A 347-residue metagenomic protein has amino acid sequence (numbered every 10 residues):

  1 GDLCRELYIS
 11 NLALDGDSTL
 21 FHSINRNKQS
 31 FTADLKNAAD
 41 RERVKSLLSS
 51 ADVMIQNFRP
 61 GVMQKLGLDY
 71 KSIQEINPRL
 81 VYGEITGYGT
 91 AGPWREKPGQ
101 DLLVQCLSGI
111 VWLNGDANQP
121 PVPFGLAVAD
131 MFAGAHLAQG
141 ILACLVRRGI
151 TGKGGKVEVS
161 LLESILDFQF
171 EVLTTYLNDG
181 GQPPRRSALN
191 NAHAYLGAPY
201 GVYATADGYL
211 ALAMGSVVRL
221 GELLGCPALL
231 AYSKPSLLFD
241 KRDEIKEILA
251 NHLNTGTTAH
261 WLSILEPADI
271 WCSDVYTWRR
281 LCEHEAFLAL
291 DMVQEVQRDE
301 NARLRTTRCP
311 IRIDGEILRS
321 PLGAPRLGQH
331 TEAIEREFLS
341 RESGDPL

Functional and structural regions predicted by a protein language model:
G1-K153, P184-A188, R326, H330-L347: N-terminal helix-loop segment corresponding to the beta1-alpha1 unit of nucleotide/adenylate-binding folds
G87-G89, L161-L166, D207-Y209, G215-V218 (+1 more regions): Glycine-rich beta-alpha junction loops
P121-M131, G154-K156, S187-N191, A198-Y200 (+3 more regions): A short glycine-threonine-serine/GTX helix/turn-capping micro-motif
G134-G154, F168-G181, E222-A228: Oxidoreductase and adenylate-handling cofactor-binding alpha/beta cores
P184, L189-Y195, Y200-G201, D240 (+2 more regions): Short Gly/Pro-enriched turn/cap motifs at secondary-structure boundaries
H193-A268, C272: Aromatic-enriched alpha-helical interface/lid elements that frame and gate functional surfaces
F239, Q297-P346: Flexible, small-/acidic-enriched active-site or ligand-binding loops
P267-R319: A glycine-rich dinucleotide-binding beta-alpha-beta segment and adjacent secondary-structure elements that constitute
